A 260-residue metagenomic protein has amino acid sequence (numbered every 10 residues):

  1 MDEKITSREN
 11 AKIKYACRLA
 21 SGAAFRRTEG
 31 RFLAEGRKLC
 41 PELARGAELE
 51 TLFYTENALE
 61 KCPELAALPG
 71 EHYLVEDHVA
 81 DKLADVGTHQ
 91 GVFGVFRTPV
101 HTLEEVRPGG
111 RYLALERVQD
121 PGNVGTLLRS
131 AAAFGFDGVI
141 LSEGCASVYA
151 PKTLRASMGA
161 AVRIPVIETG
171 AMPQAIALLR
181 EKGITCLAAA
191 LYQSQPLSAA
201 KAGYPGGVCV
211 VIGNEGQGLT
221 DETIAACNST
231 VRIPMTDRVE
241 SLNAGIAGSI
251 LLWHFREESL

Functional and structural regions predicted by a protein language model:
M1-E60, C145-A146: Boundary-proximal intrinsically disordered activation/regulatory segments immediately upstream of a helical core
K4-S7, Y73-E76, P165-M172: Short acidic-hydrophobic, aromatic-tinged amphipathic segments that line or gate anion-handling sites
L68-R97: Glycine/small-residue-rich loop that forms an oxyanion/phosphate-binding "nest" at active or ligand-binding sites
V75-E76, E116, S142-E143, P165 (+1 more regions): Short beta->alpha connector loops at strand-helix junctions that form conserved, small/polar/Pro-enriched
G94, A133-F134, V148, K152-A161 (+1 more regions): Structured adenosyl-cofactor binding patch, chiefly the S-adenosyl-L-methionine
V100, E105-S194: RNA substrate-binding interface of SAM-dependent RNA methyltransferases
L187-V239: Active-site/ligand-binding-proximal alpha/beta "capping" segment
